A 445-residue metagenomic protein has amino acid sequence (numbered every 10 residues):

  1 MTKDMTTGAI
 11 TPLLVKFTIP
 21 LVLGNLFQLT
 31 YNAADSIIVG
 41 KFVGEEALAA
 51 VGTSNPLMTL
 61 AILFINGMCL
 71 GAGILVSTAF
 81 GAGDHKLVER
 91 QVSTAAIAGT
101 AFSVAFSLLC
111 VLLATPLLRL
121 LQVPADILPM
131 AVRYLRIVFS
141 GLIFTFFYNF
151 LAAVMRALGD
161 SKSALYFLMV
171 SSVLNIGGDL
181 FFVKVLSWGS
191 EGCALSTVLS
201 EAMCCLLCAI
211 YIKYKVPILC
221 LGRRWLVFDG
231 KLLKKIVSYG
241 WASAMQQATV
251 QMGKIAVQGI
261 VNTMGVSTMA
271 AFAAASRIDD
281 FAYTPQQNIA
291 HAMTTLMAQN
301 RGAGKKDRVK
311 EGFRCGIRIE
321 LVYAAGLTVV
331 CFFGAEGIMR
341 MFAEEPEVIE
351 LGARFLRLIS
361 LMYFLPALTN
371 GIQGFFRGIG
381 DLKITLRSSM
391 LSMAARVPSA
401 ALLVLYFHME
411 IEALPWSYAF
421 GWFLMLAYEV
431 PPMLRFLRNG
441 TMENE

Functional and structural regions predicted by a protein language model:
M1-T18, V76-G141, V185-W241, M297-M362 (+1 more regions): Short alpha-helical transmembrane segments in multi-pass integral membrane proteins
M5-F42, P56-G71, L75, T100-S107 (+5 more regions): N-terminal transmembrane alpha-helices
K16-D35, I137, Y148, S171 (+5 more regions): Transmembrane helical elements of multi-pass membrane transporters/channels
N25-L29, L63, S103, S107 (+13 more regions): Residue-level hotspots within the lipid-embedded alpha helices of multi-pass solute transporters
L26, T30-A49, L118-A125, F181-S190 (+5 more regions): Helix-terminus/linker motif at the lipid-water interface of multi-pass membrane proteins
Q28, N32-V39, I62-C69, G73 (+16 more regions): Alpha-helical transmembrane segments and their lipid-water interface positions in multi-pass membrane proteins
L48-L108, T145-A164, A271-A335, P366-G380 (+1 more regions): Small-residue-rich hydrophobic transmembrane alpha-helices
C69, I137-R156, A164-S172, C193-C208 (+4 more regions): Short runs within selected transmembrane alpha-helices of multi-pass transporters and secretion channels
